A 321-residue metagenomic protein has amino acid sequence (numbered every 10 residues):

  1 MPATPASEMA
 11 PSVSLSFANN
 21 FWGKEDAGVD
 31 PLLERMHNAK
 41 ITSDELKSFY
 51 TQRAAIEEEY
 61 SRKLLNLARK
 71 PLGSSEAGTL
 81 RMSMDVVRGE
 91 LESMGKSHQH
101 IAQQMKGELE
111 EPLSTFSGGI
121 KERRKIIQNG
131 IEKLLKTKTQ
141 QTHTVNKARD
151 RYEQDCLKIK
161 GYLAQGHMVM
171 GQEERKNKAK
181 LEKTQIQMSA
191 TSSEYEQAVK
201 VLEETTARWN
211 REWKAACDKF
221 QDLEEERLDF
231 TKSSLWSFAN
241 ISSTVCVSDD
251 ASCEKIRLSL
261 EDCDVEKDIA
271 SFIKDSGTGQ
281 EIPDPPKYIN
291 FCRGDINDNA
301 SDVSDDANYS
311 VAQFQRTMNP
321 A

Functional and structural regions predicted by a protein language model:
M1, M9, M36, M82-M84 (+5 more regions): Detector for methionine-enriched segments
P2-P31, R35-T42, F49-Q52, I56-L67 (+2 more regions): Membrane-associated scaffolding surfaces of BAR-superfamily helical dimers
T42-L46, E90-L91: Glycine-/proline-rich flexible loop or hinge segments
K63-M168, Q172: Long, charged all-alpha helical bundle/coiled-coil segments in cytosolic proteins
Q165-H167, E173-T184: Long, amphipathic, heptad-repeat alpha-helical coiled-coil stalk/linker regions
